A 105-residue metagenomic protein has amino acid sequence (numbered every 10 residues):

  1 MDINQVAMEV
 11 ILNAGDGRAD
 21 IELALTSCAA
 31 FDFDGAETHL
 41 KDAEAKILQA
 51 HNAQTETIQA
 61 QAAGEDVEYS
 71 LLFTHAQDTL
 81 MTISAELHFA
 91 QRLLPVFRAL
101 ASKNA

Functional and structural regions predicted by a protein language model:
M1-A105: Terminal alpha-helical segments
